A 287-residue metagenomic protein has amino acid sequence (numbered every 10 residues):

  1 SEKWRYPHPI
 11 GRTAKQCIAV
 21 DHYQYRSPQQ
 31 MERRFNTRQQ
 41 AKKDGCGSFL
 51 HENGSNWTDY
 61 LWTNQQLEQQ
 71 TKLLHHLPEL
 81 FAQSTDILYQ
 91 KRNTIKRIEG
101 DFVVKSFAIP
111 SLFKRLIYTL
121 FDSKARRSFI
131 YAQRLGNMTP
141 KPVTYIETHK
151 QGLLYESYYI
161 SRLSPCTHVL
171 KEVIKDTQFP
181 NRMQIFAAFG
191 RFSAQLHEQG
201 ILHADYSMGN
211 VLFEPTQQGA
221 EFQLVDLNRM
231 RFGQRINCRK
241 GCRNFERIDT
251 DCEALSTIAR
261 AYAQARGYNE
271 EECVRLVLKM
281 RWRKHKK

Functional and structural regions predicted by a protein language model:
S1-I10, V20, S27-D44, S48 (+5 more regions): Conserved ATP-binding subdomain of kinase catalytic cores across diverse folds
S1-Q24, A220-K287: C-lobe/activation-segment region of protein kinase-like
C17, R38-N53, K279, R283-H285: Non-catalytic membrane-proximal stalk/linker segments that position and tether the catalytic domains
P165, M208, R229: Short, glycine/acidic-enriched loop or turn micro-motifs at the edges of active sites
K175-I185: Activation segment of protein kinase catalytic domains, centered on the conserved DFG
Y206-F213: Hydrophobic residue at the +6 position relative to the catalytic HRD Asp in the kinase catalytic loop
F213-G219: Activation-loop N-terminal segment of eukaryotic-like protein kinases
